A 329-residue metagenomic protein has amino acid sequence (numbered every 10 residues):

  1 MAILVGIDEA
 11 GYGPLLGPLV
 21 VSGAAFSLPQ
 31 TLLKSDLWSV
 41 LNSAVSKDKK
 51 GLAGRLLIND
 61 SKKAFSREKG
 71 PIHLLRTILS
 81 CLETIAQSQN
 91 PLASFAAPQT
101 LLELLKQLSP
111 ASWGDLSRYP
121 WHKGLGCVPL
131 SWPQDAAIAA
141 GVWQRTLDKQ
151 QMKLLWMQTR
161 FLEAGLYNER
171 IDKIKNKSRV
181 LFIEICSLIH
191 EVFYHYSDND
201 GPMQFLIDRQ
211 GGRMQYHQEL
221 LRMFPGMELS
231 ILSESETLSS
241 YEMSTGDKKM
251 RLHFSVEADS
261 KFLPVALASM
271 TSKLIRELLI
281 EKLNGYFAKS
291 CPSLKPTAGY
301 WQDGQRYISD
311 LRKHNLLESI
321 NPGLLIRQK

Functional and structural regions predicted by a protein language model:
M1-K329: RNase H-like, Mg2+-dependent phosphodiesterase core, and more generally RNA phosphate-backbone-engaging helix-loop
